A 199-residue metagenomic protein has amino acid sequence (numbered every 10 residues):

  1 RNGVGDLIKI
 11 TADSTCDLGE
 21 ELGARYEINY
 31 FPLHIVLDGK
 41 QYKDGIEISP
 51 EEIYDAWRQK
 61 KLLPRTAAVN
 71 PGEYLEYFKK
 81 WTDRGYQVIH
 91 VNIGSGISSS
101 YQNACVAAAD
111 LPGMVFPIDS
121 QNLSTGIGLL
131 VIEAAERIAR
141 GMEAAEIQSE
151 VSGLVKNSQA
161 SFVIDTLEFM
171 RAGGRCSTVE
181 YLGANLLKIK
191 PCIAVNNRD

Functional and structural regions predicted by a protein language model:
G3-K9, T15-G23, N29, H34 (+2 more regions): Mixed-charge interfacial surface used for oligomerization/domain docking and macromolecular partner engagement
K9-A68: N-terminal glycine-rich anion-binding loop in soluble enzyme alpha/beta folds
E20-R25, E51, D55-Q59, E76-R84 (+1 more regions): Replace "anionic and nucleotidyl ligands
Q41, L62, N92, N122 (+1 more regions): Conserved short-loop catalytic and cofactor-binding motifs
D44-E51, P64-G72, L123-L130, G153-L154 (+1 more regions): Low-complexity, flexible helical/coil segments
A56-Q59, G85-H90, A109-S120: Glycine/charged-rich beta-loop-alpha catalytic/anionic-binding loops adjacent to active sites
K60-L62, A68-S95, Q102-N103, Q148 (+1 more regions): Glycine-rich phosphate- or other oxyanion-binding loops that anchor nucleotides, phosphorylated ligands
